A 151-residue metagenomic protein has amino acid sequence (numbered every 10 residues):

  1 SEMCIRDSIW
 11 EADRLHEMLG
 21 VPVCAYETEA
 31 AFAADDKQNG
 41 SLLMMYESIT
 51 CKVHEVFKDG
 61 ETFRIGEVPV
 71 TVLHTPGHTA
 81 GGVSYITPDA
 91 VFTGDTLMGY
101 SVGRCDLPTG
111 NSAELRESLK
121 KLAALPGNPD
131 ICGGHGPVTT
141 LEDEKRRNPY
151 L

Functional and structural regions predicted by a protein language model:
S1, R6-T62, Y150: Active-site HxH/HxHxD metal-binding segment of metal-dependent hydrolases
Q38-L42, T62, P69-L151: Metallo-beta-lactamase
